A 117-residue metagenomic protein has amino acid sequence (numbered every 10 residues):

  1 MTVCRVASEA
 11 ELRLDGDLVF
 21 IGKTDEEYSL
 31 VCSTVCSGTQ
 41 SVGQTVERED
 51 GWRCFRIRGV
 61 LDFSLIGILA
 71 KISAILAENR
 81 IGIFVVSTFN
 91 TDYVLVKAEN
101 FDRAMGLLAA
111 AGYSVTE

Functional and structural regions predicted by a protein language model:
M1-A77, G82, R103-E117: Regulatory modules associated with amino-acid/nitrogen control
Y28-C32, T91-K97: A generic structural motif
G82-N90: A short glycine-rich beta-strand->turn/loop micro-motif centered on a GG-aromatic cluster
E99-F101: Short low-complexity, flexible loop/linker segments enriched in glycine and/or proline with clustered acidic
